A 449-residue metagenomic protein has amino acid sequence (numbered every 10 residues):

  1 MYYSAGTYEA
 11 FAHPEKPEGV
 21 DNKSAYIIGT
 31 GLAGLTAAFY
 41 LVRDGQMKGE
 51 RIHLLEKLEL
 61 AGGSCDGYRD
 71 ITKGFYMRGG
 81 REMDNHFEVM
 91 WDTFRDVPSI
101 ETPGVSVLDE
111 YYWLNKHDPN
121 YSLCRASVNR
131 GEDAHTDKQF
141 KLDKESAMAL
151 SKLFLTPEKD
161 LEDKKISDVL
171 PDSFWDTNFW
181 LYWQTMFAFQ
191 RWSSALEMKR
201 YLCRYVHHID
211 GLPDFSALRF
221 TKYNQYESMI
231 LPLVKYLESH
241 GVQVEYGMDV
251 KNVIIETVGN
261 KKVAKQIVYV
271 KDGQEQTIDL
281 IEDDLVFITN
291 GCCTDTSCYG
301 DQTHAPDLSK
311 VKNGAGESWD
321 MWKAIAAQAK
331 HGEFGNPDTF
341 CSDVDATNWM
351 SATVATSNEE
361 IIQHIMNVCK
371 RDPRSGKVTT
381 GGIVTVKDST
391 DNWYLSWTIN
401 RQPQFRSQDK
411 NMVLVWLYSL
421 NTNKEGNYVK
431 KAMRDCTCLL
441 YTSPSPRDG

Functional and structural regions predicted by a protein language model:
M1-S24, R43-G49: Extreme N-terminal leader/targeting segments of oxidoreductases
D44-G67: Glycine-rich FAD pyrophosphate-binding loop
E59-R81: Conserved N-terminal glycine-rich FAD pyrophosphate-binding loop of Rossmann-like flavoproteins
K73-E110: Conserved FAD-binding subdomain of flavin-dependent enzymes
I100-H207, R219-F220: Rossmann-like flavin
H208-D284: Helical element adjacent to the flavin cofactor pocket in flavoenzyme catalytic cores
K271-R374: Glycine-rich loop(s) and the adjacent beta-strand/alpha-helix scaffold that form part
Y441-D448: Conserved small/polar residues in nucleotide/adenosyl-binding loops
